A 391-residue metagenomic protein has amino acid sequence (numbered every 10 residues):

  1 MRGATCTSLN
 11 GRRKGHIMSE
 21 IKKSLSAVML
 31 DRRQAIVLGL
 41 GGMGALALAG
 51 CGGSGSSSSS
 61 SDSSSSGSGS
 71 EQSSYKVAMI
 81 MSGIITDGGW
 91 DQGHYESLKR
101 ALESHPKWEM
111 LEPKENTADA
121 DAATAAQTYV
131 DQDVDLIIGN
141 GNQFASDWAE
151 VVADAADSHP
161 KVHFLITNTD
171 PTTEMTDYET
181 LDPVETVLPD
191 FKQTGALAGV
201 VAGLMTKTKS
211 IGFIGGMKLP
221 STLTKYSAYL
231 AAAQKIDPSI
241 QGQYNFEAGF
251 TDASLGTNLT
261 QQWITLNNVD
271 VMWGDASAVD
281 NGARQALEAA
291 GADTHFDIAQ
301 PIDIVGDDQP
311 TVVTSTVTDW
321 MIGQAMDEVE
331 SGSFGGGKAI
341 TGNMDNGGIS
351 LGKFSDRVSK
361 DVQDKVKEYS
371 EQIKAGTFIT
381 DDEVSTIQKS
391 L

Functional and structural regions predicted by a protein language model:
M1-C51: N-terminal secretory signal peptides
C51-S64: Bacterial lipoprotein signal-peptidase II cleavage site
G67-L391: A residue-level marker of the well-folded mature domains of exported/periplasmic proteins
